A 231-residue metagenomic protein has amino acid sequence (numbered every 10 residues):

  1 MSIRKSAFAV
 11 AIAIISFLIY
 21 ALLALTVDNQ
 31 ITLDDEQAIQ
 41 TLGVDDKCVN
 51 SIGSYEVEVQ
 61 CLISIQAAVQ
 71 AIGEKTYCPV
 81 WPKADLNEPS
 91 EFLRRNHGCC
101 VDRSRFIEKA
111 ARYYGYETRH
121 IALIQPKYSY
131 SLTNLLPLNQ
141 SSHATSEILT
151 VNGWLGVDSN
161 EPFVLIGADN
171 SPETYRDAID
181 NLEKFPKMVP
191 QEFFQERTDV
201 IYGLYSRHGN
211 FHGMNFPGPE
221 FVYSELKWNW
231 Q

Functional and structural regions predicted by a protein language model:
M1-S6: Short, Lys/Arg-rich N-terminal segment immediately upstream of the first membrane anchor
A7-L25: Hydrophobic membrane-insertion alpha-helices, especially the h-region of bacterial N-terminal signal peptides
F8, I107-K109, I201: General helical structural elements
T26-G98: Secondary-structure boundary elements
E56-E74, S90-R105, P126, N139-A144 (+3 more regions): Active-site-adjacent structural elements in enzyme catalytic domains
C78-P82, R103-K109: A broad, low-specificity signal for short, low-complexity segments enriched in glycine/proline and polar/charged
R105-K184: Hydrophobic/aromatic-rich core segments of domains that either
L149-Q231: Active-site rim recognition segments
